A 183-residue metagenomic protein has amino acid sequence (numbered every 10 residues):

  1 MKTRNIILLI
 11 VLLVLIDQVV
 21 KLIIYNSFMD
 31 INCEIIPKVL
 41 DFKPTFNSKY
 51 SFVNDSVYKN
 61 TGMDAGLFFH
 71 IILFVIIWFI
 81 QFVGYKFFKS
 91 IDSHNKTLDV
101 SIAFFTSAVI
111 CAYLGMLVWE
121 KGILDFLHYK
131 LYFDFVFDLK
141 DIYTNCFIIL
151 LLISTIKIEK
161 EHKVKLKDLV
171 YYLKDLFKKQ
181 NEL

Functional and structural regions predicted by a protein language model:
M1-L183: Alpha-helical transmembrane bundles and membrane-interface segments of multipass inner-membrane proteins
